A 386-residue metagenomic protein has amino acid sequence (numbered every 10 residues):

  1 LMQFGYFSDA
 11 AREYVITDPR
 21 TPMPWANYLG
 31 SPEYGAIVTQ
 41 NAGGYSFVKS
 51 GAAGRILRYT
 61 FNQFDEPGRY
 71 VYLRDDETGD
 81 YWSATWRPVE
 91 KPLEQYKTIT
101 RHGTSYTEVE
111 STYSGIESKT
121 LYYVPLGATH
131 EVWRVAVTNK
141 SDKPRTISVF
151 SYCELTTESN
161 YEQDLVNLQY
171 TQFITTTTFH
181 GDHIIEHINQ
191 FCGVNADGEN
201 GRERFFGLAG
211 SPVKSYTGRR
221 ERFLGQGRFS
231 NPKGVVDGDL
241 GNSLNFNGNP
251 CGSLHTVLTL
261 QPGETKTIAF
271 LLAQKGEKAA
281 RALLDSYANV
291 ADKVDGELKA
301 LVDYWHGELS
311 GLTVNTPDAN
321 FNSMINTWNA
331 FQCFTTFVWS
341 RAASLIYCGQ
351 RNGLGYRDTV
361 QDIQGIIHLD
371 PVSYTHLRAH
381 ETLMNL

Functional and structural regions predicted by a protein language model:
L1-T359, P371-L377: Anionic coordination/interaction segments
D362: Active-site loop architecture of trypsin-fold serine endopeptidases
H368: C-terminal substrate/ligand-recognition segments
H376, L383-L386: Single conserved hydrophobic/aromatic residue that forms the stacking wall/gate of nucleotide- or nucleobase-binding
